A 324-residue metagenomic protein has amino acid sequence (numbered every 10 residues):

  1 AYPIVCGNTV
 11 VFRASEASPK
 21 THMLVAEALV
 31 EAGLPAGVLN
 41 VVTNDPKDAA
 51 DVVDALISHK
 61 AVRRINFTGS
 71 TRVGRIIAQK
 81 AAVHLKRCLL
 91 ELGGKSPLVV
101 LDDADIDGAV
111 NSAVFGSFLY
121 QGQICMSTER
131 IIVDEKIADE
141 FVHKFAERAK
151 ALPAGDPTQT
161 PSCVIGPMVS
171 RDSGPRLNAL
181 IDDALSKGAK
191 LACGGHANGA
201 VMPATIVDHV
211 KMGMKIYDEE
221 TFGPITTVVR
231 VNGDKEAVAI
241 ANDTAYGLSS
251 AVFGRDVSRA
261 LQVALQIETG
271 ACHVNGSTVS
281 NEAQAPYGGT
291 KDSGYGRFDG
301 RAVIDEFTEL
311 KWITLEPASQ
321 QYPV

Functional and structural regions predicted by a protein language model:
A1-G108, V231: Rossmann-like NAD(P) dinucleotide-binding subdomain of oxidoreductase/dehydrogenase enzymes
G7, L39, I65, G94 (+5 more regions): Residue-level signal for inorganic ion chemistry
A17-S18, D48, L98, C125 (+4 more regions): Glycine-/small-residue-rich active-site loops that bind phosphorylated ligands and cofactors
K20-T21, D51, I76, E140-F141 (+2 more regions): Phosphate- and divalent-cation-binding pockets in alpha/beta enzyme and binding domains that engage nucleotide-derived
G33, S70-K211, D234, V274 (+1 more regions): ALDH superfamily catalytic-core signature
A36, H59, L92-G94, I124-M126 (+3 more regions): Short glycine-enriched loop/turn motifs at secondary-structure junctions
V42-D45, T68, G116, G254 (+2 more regions): Conserved residues at the C-terminal ends of beta-strands
V62, V99, P153, I181 (+2 more regions): Conserved C-terminal structural/oligomerization subdomain of aldehyde/semialdehyde dehydrogenase
